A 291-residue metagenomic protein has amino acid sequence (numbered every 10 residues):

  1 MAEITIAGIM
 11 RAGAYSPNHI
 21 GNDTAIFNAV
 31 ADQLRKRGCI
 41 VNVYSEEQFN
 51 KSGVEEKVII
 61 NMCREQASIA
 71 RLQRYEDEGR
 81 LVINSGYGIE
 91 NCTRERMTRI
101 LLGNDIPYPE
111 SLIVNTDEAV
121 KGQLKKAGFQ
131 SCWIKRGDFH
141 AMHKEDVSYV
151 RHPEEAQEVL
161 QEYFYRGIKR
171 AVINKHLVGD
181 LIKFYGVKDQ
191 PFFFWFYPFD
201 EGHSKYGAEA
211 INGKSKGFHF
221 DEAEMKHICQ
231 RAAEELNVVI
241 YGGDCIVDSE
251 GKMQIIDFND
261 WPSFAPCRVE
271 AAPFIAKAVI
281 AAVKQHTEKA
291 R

Functional and structural regions predicted by a protein language model:
A2-G13, E76-G79, Y87-L181, A223: Active-site nucleotide/adenylate-binding loops and adjacent lid/helix of ATP-dependent enzymes
R11-I113: Conserved N-proximal alpha/beta basic substrate-recognition cap immediately N-terminal to, or forming the N-lobe
E56-N61, F184-G186, G251-P266: A short beta-strand motif that forms the metal-chelation/ATP-contact edge of phosphoryl-transfer active sites
R64-Q66, G137-F139, W261: Short glycine-rich anion-binding loops that position phosphate/pyrophosphate groups of nucleotides and phosphorylated
C132, F192, Y241, Q254-D257: Protein kinase-like catalytic core scaffold
S148-L236: Phosphate-binding site of ATP-dependent enzymes
S204-I255, A276-A290: A long amphipathic alpha-helix within ATP-dependent nucleotide-binding catalytic cores
C267-P273: A short acidic/glycine-rich loop-to-helix N-cap element
